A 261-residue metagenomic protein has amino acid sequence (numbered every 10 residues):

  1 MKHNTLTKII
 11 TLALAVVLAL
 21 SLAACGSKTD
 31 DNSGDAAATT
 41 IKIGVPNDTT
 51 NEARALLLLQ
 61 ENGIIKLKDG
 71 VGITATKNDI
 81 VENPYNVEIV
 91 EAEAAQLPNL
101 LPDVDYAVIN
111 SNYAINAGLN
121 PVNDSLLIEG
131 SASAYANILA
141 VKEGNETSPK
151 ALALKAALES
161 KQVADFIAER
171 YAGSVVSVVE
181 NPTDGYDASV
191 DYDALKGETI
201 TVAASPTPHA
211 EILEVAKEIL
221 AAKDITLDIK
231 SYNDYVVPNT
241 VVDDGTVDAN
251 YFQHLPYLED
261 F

Functional and structural regions predicted by a protein language model:
L20-A24: C-terminal motif of bacterial Sec signal peptides marking the signal peptidase cleavage site
G26-T29: Bacterial signal peptide processing site
T39-G44, L195-T207, I225-S231: Short, well-ordered beta-strand elements
A53, L57-I65, G70-N78, P206-D228 (+1 more regions): Short, polar/charged alpha-helical segment
A55-L56, L158-V179: Periplasmic-binding protein-like
V71-N99, I229-T240: Short helix-initiation/N-cap motifs at beta->coil->alpha
E93-A94, P102-D105, I109-I115, P206-T207 (+2 more regions): Beta->alpha turn/N-cap motifs
Y135-A153: A bilobed periplasmic-binding-protein/Venus flytrap-type ligand-binding module shared by bacterial periplasmic
